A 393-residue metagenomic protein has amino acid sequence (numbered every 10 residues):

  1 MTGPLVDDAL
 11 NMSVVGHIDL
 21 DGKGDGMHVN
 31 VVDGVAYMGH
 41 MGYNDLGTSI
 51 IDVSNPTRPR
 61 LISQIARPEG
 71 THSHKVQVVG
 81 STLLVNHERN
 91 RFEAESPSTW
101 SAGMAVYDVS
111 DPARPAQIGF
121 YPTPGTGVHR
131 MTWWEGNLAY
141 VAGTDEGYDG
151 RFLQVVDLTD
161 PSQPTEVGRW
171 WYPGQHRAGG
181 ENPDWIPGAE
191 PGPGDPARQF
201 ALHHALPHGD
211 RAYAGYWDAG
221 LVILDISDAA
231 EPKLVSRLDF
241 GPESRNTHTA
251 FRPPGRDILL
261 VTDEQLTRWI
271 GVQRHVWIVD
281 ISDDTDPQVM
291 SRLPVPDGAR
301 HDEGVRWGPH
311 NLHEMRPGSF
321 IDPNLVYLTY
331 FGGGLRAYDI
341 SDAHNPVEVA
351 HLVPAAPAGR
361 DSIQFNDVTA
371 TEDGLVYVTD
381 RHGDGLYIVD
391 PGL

Functional and structural regions predicted by a protein language model:
M1-L393: Feature marking well-ordered beta-strand scaffolds used for ligand recognition
